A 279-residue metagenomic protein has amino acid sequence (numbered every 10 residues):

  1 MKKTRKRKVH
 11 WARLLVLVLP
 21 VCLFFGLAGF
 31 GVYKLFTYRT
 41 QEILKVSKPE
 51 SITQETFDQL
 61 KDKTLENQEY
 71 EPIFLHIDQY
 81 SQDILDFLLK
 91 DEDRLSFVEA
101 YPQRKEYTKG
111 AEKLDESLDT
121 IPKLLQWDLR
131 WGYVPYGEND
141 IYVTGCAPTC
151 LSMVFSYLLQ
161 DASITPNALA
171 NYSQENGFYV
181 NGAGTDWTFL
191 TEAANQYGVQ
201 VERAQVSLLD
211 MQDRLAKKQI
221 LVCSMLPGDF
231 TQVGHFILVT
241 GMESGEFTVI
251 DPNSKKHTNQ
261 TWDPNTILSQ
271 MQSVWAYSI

Functional and structural regions predicted by a protein language model:
M1-A12: N-terminal Lys/Arg-rich, disordered targeting/topogenic segments
K3, V21-F24: "Rare, low-scoring activations can occur in soluble or secreted enzymes where short amphipathic helices or signal
W11-V21, A28-E175: Active-site-adjacent structural segments surrounding the nucleophilic cysteine of cysteine proteases and isopeptidases
F24, Y142-A147, G182, D186 (+1 more regions): Generic, well-ordered alpha-helical segments
G29-T64, T108-E112, L118-D119, S156 (+1 more regions): Conserved active-site-adjacent core of cysteine acyl-enzyme catalytic domains
